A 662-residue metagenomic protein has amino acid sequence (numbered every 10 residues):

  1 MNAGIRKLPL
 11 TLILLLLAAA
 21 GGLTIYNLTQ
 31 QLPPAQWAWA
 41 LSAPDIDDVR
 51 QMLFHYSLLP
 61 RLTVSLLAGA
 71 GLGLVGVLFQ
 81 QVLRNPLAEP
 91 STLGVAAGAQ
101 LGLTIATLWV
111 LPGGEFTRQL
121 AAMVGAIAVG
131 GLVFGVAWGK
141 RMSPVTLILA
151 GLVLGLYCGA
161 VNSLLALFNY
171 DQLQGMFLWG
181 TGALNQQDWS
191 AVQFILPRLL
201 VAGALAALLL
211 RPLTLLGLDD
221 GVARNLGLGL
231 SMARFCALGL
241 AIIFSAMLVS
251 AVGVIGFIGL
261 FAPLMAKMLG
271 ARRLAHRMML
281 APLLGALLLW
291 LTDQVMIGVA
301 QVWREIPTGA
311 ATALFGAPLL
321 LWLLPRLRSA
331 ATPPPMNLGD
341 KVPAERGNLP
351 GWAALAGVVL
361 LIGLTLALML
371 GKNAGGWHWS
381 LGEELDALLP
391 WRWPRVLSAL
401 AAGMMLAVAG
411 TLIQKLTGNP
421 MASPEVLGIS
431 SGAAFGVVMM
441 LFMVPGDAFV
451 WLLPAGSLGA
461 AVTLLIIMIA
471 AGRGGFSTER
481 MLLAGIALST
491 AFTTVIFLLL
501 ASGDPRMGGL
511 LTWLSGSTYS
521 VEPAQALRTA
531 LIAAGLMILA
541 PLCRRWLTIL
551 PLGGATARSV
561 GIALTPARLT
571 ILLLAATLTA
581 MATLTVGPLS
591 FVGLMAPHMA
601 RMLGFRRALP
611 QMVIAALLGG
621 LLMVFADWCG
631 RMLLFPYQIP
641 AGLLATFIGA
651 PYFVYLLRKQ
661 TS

Functional and structural regions predicted by a protein language model:
N2-S662: Alpha-helical transmembrane segments in inner-membrane proteins
